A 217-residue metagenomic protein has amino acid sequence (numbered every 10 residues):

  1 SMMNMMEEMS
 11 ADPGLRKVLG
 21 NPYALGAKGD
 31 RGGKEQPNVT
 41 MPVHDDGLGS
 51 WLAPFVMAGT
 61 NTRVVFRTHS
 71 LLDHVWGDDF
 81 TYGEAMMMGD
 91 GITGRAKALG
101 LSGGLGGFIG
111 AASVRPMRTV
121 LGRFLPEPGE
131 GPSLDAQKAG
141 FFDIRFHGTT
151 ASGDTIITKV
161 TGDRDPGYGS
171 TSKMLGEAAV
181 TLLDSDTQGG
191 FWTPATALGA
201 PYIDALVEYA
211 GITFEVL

Functional and structural regions predicted by a protein language model:
S1-L217: C-terminal catalytic/substrate-binding lobe primarily of soluble NAD(P)-dependent oxidoreductases
